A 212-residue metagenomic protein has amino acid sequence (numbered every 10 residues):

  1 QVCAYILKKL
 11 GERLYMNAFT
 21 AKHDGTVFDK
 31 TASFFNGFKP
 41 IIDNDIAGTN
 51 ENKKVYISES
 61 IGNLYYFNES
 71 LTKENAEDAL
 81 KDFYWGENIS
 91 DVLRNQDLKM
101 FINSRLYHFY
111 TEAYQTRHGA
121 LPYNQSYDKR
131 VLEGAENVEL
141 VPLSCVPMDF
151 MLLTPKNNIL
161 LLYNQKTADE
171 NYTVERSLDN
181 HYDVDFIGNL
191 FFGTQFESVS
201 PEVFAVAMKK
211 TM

Functional and structural regions predicted by a protein language model:
Q1-L14: Internal, well-ordered alpha/beta segment that forms a basic, Gly-enriched binding/recognition surface
Y15-F34: Short, glycine/acidic-rich hinge or "gate" loops at secondary-structure transitions that mediate conformational
A18-H23, R94-F101: Short coil/turn segments at secondary-structure boundaries
V27, G48-E51, G86-N95: Intrinsically disordered, low-complexity coil segments
F35-D78, Q96-K99, S104-M212: Sequence/fold signature of self-assembling virion shell proteins
E74-I89: Phosphate-interacting basic helix/loop segments used at nucleotide- and nucleic-acid interfaces
